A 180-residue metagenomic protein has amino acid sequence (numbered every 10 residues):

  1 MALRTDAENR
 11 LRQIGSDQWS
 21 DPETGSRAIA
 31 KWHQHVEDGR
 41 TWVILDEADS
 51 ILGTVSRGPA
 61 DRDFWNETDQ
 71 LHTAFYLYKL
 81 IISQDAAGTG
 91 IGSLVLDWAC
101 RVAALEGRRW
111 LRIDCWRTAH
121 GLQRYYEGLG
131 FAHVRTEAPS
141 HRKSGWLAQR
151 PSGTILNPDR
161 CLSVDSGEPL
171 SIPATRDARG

Functional and structural regions predicted by a protein language model:
T5-K31: Conserved GNAT-fold acetyl-CoA-binding loop/helix
R27-V43, Y76: A short helix-loop-beta-strand connector motif used in the catalytic cores of GNAT acetyltransferases and, in some
D38-V55: Conserved beta-hairpin
T54-S83, A87: Conserved acyl-donor/pantetheine-binding loop and adjacent beta-alpha core of acyl/acetyltransferases and related
I82, G88-R101, R124-G128: Conserved acetyl-CoA-binding loop-helix of GNAT-fold acetyltransferases
L96, A103-C115: Conserved GNAT acetyl-CoA-binding A-motif
I113-Q123, P139-S144: Conserved beta-strand-loop-alpha-helix junction that forms the acyl-donor binding cleft
Y126-T136: Conserved acetyl-CoA-binding loop of GNAT-fold acetyltransferases
